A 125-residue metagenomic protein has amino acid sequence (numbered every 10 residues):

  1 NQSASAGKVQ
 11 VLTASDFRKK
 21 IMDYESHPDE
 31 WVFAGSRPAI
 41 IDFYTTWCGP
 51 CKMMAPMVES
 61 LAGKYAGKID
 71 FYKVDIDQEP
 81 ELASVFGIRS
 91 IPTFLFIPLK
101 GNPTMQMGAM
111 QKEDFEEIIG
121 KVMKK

Functional and structural regions predicted by a protein language model:
N1-S15, K125: N-terminal targeting signals for export/organelle localization
L12-P38: A short beta-strand-turn-helix
S36-A39, F43-W47, S90: Short pre-active-site segment immediately N-terminal to redox-active cysteine/selenocysteine motifs in thiol-based
I40-I41, F71, F94: Hydrophobic beta-strand anchors of alpha/beta hydrolase catalytic cores
T46-M53, T93: C-type cytochrome heme c attachment motif
K52-Y65: Typically the conserved alpha-helix immediately C-terminal to a functionally engaged Cys/Sec in thioredoxin-like
D75-D77: Conserved acidic residues
S90, L95-K125: Non-catalytic, surface beta->alpha helical segment in thiol-disulfide oxidoreductase systems
